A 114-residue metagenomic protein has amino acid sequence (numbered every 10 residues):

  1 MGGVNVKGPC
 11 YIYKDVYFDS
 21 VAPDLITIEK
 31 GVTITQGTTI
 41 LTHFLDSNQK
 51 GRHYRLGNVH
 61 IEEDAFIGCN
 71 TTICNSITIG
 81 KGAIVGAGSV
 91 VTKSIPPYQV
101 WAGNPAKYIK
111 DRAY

Functional and structural regions predicted by a protein language model:
M1-Y17: Extended, small-residue-rich solenoid/repeat segments and analogous flexible loops that form exposed scaffolds
Y13-I79, N104-P105, K110-A113: Flexible, glycine/small-residue-enriched loop-and-beta-strand segment within the central core of proteins
G80-A83, P96-Y98: Conserved catalytic segment of ABC-fold P-loop ATPases
V85, G103: Conserved G/P- and acidic residue-centered "switch" motifs that form tight phosphate/ATP-binding loops in soluble
K93: Active-site nucleotide-sugar/metal-binding loop of Leloir-type enzymes
